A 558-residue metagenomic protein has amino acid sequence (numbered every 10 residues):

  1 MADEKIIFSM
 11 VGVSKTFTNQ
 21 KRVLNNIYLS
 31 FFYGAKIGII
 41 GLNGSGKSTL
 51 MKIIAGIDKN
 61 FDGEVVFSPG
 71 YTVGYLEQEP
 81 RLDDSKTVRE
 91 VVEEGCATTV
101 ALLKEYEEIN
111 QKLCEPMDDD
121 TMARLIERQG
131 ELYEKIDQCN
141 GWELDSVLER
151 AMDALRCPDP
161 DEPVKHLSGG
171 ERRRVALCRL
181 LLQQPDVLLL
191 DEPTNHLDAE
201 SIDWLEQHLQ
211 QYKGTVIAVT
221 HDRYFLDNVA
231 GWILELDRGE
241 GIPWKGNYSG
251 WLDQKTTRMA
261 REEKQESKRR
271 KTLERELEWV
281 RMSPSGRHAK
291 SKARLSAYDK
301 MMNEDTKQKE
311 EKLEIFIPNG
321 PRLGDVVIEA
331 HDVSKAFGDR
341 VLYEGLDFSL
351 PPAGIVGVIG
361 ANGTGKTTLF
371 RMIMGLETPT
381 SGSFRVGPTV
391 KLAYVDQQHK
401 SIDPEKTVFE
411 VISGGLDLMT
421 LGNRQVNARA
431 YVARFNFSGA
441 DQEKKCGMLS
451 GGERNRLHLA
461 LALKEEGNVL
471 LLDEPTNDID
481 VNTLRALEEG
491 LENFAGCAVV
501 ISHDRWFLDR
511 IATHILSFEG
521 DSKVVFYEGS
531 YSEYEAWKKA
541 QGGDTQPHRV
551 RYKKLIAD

Functional and structural regions predicted by a protein language model:
M1-S267, E311, P318-D558: ABC ATP-binding cassette signature C-motif
Q254-R287, S291-A297, M301-Q308: Intracellular alpha-helical coupling/juxtamembrane segments of multi-pass membrane proteins
